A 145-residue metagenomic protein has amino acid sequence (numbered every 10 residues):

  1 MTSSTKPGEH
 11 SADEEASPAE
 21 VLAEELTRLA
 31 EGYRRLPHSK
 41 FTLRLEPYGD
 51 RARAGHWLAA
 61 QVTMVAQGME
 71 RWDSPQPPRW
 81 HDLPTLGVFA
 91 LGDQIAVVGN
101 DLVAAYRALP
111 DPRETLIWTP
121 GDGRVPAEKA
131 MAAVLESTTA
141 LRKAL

Functional and structural regions predicted by a protein language model:
T2-Q61, L135-R142: Short terminal alpha-helical segments
T5-K6, S74, D82, P120: Intrinsic disorder/low-complexity segments enriched in polar/charged and small flexible residues
S11-E15, A19, K40-A52, H81-V88 (+1 more regions): Alpha-helical rod/repeat scaffolding segments in eukaryotic adaptors/tethers and long-chain four-helix cytokines
Y33-P47, M69-Q76, L102-R113, L145: Secondary-structure edge/capping motif, primarily at the C-terminal ends of alpha-helices and the immediately following
S39-Q94: Amphipathic alpha-helical interaction modules
D93-L145: Amphipathic alpha-helical binding modules
